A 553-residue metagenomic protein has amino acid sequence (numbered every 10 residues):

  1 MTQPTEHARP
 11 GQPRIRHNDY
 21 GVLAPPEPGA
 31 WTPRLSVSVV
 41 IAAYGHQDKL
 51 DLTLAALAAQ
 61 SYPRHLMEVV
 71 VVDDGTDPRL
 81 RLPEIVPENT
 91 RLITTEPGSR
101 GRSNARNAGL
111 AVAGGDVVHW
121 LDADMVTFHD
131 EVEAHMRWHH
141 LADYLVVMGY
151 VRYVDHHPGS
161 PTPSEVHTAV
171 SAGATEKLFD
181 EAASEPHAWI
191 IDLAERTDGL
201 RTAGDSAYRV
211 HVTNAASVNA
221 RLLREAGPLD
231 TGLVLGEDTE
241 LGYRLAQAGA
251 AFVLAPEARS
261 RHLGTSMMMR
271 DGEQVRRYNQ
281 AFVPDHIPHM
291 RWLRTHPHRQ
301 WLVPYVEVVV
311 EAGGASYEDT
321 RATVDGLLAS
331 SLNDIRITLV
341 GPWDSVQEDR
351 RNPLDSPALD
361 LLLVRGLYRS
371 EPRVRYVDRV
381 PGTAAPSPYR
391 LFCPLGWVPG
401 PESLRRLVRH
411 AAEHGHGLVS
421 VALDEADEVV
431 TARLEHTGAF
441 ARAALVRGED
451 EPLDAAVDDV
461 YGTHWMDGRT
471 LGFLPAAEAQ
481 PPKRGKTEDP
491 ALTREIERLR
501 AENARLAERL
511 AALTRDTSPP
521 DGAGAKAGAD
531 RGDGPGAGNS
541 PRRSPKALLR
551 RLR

Functional and structural regions predicted by a protein language model:
M1-A59, N279-E318, K483-P490, R494-I496 (+1 more regions): N-proximal low-complexity "stem/linker" segments adjacent to membrane-targeting elements
A56-E96, L328-R373: Acidic donor-binding segment of Leloir-type glycosyltransferases
T95-A113, A134, Y368-A385: Glycine-rich, basic loop-to-helix element that forms the pyrophosphate-binding segment of sugar-nucleotide handling
V118, R390: Short aromatic/hydrophobic "clamp" motif used to bind/position activated sugar donors
H129-E185, E257, V398, E402-R433: Conserved donor NDP-sugar-binding/catalytic core segment of glycosyltransferases
F179-S217, G382-T383, L418, D427-V430 (+2 more regions): A recurrent flexible, glycine/aromatic-enriched loop bordering the glycosyltransferase active site that acts as
A226-Y243, L254: Donor nucleotide-sugar recognition loop
Q480-R553: Boundary detector for helix-to-coil junctions that initiate low-complexity/charged tails
